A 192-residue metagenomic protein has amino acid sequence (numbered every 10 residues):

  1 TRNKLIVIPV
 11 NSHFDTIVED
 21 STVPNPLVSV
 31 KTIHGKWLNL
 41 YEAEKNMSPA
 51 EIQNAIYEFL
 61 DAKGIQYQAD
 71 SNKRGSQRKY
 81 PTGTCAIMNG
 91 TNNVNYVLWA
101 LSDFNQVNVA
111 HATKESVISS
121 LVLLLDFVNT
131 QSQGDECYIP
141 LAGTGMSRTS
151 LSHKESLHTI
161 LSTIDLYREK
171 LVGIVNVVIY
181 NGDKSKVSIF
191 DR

Functional and structural regions predicted by a protein language model:
T1-R192: Macrodomain-like recognition of ADP-ribose-binding/processing modules
